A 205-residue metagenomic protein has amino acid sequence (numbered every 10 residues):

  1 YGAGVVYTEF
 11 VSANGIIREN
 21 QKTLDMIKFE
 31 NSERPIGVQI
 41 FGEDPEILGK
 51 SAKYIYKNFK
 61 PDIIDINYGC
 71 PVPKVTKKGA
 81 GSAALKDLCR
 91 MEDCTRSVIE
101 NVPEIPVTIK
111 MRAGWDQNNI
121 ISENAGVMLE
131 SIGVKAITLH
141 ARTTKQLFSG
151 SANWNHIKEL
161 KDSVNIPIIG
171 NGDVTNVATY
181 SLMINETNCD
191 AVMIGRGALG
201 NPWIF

Functional and structural regions predicted by a protein language model:
Y1-F205: Flavin-dependent oxidoreductase catalytic cores
